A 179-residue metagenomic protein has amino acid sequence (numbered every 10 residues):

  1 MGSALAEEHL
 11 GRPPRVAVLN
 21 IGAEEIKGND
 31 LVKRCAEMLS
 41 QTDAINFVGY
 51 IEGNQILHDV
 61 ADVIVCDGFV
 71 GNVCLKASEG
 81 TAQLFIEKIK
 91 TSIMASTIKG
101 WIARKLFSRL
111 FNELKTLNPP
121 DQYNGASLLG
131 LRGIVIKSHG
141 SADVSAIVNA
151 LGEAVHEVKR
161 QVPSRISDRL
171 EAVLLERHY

Functional and structural regions predicted by a protein language model:
M1-G53, D62: Glycine-rich phosphate/diphosphate-binding loop of Rossmann-like nucleotide-binding domains
N20-E25, I51-Q55, D67-G71, G140-D143: Glycine-rich beta-alpha junction loops
V60-I64, G68-Y179: Glycine-rich phosphate/nucleotide-binding loop
